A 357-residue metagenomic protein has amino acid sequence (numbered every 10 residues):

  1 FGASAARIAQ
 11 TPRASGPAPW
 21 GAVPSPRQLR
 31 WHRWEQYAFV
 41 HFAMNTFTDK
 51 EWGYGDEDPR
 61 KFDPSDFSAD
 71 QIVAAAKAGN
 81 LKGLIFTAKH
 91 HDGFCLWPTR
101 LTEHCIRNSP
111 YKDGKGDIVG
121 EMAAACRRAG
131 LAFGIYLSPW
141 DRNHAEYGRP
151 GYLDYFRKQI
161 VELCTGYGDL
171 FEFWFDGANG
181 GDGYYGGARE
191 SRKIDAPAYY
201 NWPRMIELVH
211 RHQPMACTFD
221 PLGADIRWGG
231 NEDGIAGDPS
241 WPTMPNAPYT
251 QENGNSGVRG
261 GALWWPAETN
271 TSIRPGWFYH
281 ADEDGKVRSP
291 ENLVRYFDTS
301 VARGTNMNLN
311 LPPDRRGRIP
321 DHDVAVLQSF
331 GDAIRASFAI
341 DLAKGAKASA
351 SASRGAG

Functional and structural regions predicted by a protein language model:
F1-A3: N-terminal export leaders
I8-G357: Mature catalytic domains of secreted/periplasmic carbohydrate-active enzymes
